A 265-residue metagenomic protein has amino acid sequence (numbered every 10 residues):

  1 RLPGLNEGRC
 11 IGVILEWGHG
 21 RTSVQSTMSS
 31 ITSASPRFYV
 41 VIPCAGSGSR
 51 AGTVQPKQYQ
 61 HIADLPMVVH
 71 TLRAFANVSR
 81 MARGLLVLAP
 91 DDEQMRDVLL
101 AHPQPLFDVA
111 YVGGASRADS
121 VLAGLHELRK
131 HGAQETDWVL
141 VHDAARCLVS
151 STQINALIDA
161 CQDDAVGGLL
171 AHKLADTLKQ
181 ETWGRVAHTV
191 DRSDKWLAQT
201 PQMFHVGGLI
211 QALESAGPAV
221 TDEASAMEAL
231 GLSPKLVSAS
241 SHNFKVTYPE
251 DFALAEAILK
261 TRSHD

Functional and structural regions predicted by a protein language model:
R1-I11: Extreme N-terminal basic, low-complexity initiation segments that serve as generic localization/processing leaders
S30-I31, N243-D265: Hydrophobic helical membrane-anchoring modules
A34-E93: N-terminal glycine-rich phosphate-binding loop and ensuing alpha1 helix
A101-T136: Short phosphate-binding loop-to-helix
E135, L148-K235: Conserved core of the sugar-phosphate nucleotidyltransferase
V139: Short aromatic/hydrophobic "clamp" motif used to bind/position activated sugar donors
K235-H242: Catalytic beta-strand/loop signature of glycosyltransferases that borders the donor
